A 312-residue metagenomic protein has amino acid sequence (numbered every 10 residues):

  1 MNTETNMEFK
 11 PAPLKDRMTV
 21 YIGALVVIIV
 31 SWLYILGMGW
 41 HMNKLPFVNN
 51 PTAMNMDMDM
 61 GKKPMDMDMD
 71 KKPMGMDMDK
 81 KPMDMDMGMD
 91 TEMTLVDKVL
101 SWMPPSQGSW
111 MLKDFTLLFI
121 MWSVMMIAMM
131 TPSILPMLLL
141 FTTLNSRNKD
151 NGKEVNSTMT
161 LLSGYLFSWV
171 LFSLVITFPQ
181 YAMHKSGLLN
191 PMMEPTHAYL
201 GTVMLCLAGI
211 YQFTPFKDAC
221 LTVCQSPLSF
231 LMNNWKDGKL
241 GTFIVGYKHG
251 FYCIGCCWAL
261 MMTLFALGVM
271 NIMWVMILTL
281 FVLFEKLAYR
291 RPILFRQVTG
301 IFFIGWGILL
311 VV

Functional and structural regions predicted by a protein language model:
N2-M121, N148-K149, L188-M193, P215-N233: Histidine-/acidic- and/or cysteine-rich, low-complexity loops and terminal segments associated with membrane
L25, I29, T116-S123, I127 (+8 more regions): Hydrophobic, lipid-facing residues on alpha-helical transmembrane segments of integral membrane proteins
W40-N43, I308-V312: Juxtamembrane boundary at the C-terminal end of a transmembrane helix
L100-A128, M204-A208, D237-F251: Small-residue-enriched transmembrane helix starts and helix-helix packing motifs in multi-pass inner-membrane proteins
W122-L166: Juxtamembrane transmembrane-helix termini in multi-pass membrane transport proteins
V170-K185, Y199-S226: Transmembrane alpha-helix/helix-exit interface in multi-pass inner-membrane proteins
P215-L260: Membrane-interfacial catalytic/cofactor-binding modules of polytopic membrane enzymes
F281-G305: Interfacial loop-to-transmembrane junctions
